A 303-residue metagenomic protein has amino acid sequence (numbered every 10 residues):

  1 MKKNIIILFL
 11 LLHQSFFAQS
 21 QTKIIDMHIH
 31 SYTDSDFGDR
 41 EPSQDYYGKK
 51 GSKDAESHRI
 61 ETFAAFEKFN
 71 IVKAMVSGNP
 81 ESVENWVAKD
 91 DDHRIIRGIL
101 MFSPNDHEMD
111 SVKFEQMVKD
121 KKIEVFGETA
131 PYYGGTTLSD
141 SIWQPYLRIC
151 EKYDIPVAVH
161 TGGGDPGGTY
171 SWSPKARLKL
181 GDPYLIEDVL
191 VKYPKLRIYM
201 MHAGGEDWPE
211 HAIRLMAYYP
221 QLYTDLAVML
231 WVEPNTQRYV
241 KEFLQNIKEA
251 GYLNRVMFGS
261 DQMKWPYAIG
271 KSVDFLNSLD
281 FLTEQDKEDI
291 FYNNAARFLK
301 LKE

Functional and structural regions predicted by a protein language model:
K2-K3, Q19-H30, D36, D45-K73 (+2 more regions): Mid-to-C-terminal alpha-helical segments outside catalytic/metal-binding sites
N4-H13: Sec-dependent N-terminal signal peptides
I25-I29, A74-V76, I95-L100, V125-E128 (+4 more regions): Hydrophobic faces of well-ordered beta-strands that scaffold small-molecule active sites in alpha/beta enzyme cores
Y32-D34, P80-E84, P104, Y132-G134 (+4 more regions): Active-site environment of divalent metal-dependent phosphoester hydrolases
T33-S57, R94, D165-T169, P220-Y223: Active-site gating loops and adjacent loop-to-helix segments of metal-dependent hydrolytic enzymes
T62-R94: Mid-chain, structured segments of secreted extracytoplasmic proteins
E81-G168, K175-R177: Active-site gating/metal-coordination segments in enzymes
E124, S139-M257: Catalytic pocket-lining loop regions of alpha/beta-barrel enzymes, especially the amidohydrolase/enolase/GH5 lineages
